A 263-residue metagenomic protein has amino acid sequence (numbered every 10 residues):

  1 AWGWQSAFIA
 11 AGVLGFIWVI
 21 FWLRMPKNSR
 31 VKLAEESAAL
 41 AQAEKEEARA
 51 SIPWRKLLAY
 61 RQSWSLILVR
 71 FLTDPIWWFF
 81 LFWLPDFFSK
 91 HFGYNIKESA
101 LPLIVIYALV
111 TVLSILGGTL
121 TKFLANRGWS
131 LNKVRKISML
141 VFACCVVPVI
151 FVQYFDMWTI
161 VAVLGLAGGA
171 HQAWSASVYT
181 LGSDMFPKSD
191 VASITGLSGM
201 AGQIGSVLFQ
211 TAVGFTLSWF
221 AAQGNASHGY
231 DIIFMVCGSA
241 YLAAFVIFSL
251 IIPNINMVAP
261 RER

Functional and structural regions predicted by a protein language model:
A1-R30: Helix-loop-helix hairpin linking two adjacent transmembrane segments in secondary transporters
A1-W2, F88-S89, L120-T121, A125 (+1 more regions): Interfacial helix-cap and linker-helix signal at transmembrane-aqueous boundaries of multi-pass secondary transporters
W18-M25, V149-Y154, M235-R263: Multi-pass alpha-helical transporter architecture, strongest for 12-TM Major Facilitator/SLC carriers used
V31-I67, H91: Juxtamembrane intracellular "pre-TM" segments in multi-pass secondary transporters
K32-R49, W129-N132, I251-R263: Intrinsic disorder in cytosolic terminal tails and internal cytosolic loops of multi-pass membrane transporters
Y60-G117, A167, H171-T180, S206-G214: Extracytoplasmic gate region of multi-pass secondary transporters
S114, S183-A222: A late C-terminal transmembrane helix in Major Facilitator Superfamily
N132-V178: C-terminal transmembrane helical hairpin of 12-TM major facilitator-type secondary transporters
